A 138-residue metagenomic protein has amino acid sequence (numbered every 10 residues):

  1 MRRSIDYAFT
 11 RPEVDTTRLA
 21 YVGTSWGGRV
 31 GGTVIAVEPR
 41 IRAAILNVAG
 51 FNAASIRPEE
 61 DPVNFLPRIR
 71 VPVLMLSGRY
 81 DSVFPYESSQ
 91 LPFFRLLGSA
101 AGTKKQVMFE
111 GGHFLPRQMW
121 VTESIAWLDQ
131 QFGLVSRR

Functional and structural regions predicted by a protein language model:
M1-P12: Alpha/beta-hydrolase active-site loop
E13-S25: Alpha/beta-hydrolase fold nucleophile elbow
G28-P39, A44: Short glycine-enriched nucleophile-adjacent loop and the immediately C-terminal alpha-helix near the catalytic center
I45-A54: Active-site nucleophile loop of the alpha/beta-hydrolase fold
D61-P62, V71, P85-R95: Short alpha-helix in the alpha/beta-hydrolase fold that links the catalytic acid
I69, M75-S77, D81: Short beta-strand/loop motif that positions the catalytic acidic residue of the alpha/beta-hydrolase fold
Y80-P85, F114-L115: Acidic catalytic loop of the alpha/beta-hydrolase fold
S99-R138: C-terminal catalytic histidine-bearing segment of alpha/beta-hydrolase fold enzymes
